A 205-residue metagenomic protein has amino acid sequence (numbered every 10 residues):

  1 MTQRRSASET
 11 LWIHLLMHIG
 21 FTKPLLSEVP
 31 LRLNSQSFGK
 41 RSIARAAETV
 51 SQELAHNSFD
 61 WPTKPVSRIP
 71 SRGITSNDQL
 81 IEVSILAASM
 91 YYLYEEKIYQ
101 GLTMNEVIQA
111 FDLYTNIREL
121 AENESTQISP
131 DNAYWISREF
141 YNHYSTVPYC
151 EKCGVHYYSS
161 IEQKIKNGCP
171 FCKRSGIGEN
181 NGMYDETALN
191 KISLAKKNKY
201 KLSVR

Functional and structural regions predicted by a protein language model:
M1-L15, I19, P24, E28 (+1 more regions): Long, charge-rich, low-complexity intrinsically disordered regions
R32: Short acidic, S/G/P-rich loop/turn micro-motifs used as interaction or catalytic elements
